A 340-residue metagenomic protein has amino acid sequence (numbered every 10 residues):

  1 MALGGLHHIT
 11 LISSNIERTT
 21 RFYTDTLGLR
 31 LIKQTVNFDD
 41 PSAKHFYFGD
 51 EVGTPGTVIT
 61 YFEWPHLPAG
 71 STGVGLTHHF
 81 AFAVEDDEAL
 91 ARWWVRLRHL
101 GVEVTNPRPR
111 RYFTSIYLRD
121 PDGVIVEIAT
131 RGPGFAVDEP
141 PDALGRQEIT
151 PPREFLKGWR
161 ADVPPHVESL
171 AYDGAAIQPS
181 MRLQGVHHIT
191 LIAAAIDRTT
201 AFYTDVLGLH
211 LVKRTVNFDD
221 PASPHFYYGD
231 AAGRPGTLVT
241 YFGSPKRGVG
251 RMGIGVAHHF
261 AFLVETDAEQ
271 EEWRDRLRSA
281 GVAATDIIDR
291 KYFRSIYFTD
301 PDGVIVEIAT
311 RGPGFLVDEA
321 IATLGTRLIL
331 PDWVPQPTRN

Functional and structural regions predicted by a protein language model:
L3-G4, I12-T20, F38, E63-P65 (+9 more regions): Vicinal oxygen chelate
L6, L31, I59, I128 (+5 more regions): Fold-core signature of tandem repeat domains
I12-P55, P107, L191-G236, D275 (+1 more regions): Core segments of cupin and vicinal oxygen chelate
L27, T57-V58, H78, E168-D173 (+2 more regions): Long, contiguous binding/interaction regions
G56-H66, Y227-K246: A glycine-rich, hydrophobic loop/mini-helix early in the fold
P68-A69, Y172-A176, G248-V249: Short, flexible segments with low predicted structural confidence
V137-P179, V317-N340: Acidic/histidine-enriched, glycine/proline-rich intrinsically disordered or flexible terminal extensions
